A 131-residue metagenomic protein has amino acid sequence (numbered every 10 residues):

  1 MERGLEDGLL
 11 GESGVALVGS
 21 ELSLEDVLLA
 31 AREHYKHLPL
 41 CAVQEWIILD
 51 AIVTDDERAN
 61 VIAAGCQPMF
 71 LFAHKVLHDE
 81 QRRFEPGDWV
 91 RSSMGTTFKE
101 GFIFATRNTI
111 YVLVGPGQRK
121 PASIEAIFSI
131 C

Functional and structural regions predicted by a protein language model:
M1-F98, P116-C131: N-terminal non-globular leader segments, chiefly Sec-dependent signal peptides
G101-G115: Amphipathic alpha-helical packing elements
